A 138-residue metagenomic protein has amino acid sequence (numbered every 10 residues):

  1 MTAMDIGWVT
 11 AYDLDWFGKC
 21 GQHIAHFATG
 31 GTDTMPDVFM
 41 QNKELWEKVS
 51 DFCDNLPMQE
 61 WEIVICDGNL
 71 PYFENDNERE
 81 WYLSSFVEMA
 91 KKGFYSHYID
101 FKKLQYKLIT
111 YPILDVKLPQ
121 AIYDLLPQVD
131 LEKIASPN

Functional and structural regions predicted by a protein language model:
M1-A25, M35: Short N-terminal edge-element motif at the start of the domain
H26-G30: Catalytic Cys-His active-site segments of thiol-dependent hydrolases/isopeptidases
D37-N138: Low-complexity intrinsically disordered segments
